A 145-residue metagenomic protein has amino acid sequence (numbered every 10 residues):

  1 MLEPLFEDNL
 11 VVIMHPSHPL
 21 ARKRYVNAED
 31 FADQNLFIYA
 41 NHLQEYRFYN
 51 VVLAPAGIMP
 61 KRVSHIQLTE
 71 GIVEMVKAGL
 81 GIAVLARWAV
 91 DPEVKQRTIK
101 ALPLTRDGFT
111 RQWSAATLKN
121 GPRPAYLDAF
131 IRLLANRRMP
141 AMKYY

Functional and structural regions predicted by a protein language model:
M1-M14, R22, V51, K77-L80 (+1 more regions): Short beta-strand-centered segments that line the small-molecule binding cleft or hinge of alpha/beta clamshell
I13, I38-Y39, H65, A83 (+1 more regions): Active-site-adjacent beta-strand anchor residues
I13-S17, W113-R123: A bilobed periplasmic-binding-protein/Venus flytrap-type ligand-binding module shared by bacterial periplasmic
A21, F37, V90-D91: Nucleotide phosphate-binding site architecture
N35-A56, R87, R123-R132, R138-Y145: Secondary-structure junction motif
H42-K100: Hydrophobic hinge/microswitch elements
